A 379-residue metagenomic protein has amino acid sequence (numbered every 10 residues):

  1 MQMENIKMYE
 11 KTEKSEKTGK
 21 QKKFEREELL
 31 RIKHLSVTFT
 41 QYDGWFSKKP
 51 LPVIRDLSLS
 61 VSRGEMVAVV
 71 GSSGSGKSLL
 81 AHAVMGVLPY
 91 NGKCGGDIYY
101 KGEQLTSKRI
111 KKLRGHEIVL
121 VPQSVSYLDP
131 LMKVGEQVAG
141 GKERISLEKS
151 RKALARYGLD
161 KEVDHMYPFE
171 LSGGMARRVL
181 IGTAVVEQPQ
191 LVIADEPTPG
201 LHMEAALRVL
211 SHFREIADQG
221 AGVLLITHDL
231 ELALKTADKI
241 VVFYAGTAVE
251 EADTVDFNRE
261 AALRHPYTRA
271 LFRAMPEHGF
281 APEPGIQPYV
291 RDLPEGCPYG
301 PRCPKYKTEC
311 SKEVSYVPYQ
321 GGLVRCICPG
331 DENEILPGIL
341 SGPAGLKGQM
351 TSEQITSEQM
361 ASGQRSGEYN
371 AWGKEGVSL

Functional and structural regions predicted by a protein language model:
F46, Q104-V119, F257-A261, L293-P294: ABC ATPase NBD coupling module
K93-Q104, D253: Conserved ABC transporter NBD signature motif
S124, P130-R144: Q-loop/switch helix immediately C-terminal to the Walker
Y167-L171, M175: Conserved ABC ATPase signature
V186-Q190: A short, proline-enriched helix->beta-strand linker immediately N-terminal to the Walker B motif in ABC-type P-loop
L201-F280: P-loop NTP-binding/switch modules centered on Walker-like glycine-rich loops
D253-G345, W372: Short catalytic/signature loops enriched in Gly
